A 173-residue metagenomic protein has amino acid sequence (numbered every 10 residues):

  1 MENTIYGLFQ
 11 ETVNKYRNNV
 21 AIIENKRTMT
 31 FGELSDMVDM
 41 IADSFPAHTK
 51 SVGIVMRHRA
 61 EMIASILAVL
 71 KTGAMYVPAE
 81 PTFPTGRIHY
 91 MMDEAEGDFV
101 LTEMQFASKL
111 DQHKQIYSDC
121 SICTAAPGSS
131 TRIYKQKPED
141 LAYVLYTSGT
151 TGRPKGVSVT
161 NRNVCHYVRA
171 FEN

Functional and structural regions predicted by a protein language model:
M1-C165: Carrier-protein-dependent adenylate-forming modules in NRPS/ANL systems
R169-N173: Short, intrinsically disordered, charge-balanced linker/junction segments flanking boundaries in proteins
